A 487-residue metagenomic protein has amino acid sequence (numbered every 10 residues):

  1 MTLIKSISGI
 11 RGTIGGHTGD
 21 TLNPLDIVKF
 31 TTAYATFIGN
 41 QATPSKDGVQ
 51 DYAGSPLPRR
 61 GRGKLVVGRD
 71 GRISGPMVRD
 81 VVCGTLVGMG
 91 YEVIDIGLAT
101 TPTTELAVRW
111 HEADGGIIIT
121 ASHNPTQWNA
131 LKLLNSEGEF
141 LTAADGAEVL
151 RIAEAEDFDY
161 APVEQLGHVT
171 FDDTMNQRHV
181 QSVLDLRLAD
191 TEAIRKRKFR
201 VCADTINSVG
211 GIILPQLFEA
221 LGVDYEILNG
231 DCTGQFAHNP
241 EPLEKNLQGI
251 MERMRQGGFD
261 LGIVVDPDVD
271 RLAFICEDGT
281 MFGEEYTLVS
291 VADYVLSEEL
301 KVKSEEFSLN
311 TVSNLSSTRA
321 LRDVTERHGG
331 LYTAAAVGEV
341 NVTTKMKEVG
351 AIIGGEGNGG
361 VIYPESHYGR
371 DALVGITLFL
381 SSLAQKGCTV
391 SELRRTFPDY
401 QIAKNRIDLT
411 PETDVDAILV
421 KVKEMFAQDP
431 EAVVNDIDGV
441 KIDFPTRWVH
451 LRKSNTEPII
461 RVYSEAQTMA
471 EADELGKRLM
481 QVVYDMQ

Functional and structural regions predicted by a protein language model:
M1-S45, V49-G54, R59-G84, G88-M89 (+1 more regions): An N-terminal, well-structured beta->alpha segment
T13, N129-R255: Gly/Ser/Thr-enriched, mixed-charge loops and adjacent short helices that form phosphate/oxyanion-binding elements
T36, K64-W128, Q216-I275: N-terminal small/polar loop signature for handling phosphorylated ligands or for N-terminal nucleophile
V67-R69, A203-T205, C276, E365 (+1 more regions): Short glycine-centered, acidic/aromatic-flanked micro-motifs in structured strand/loop junctions that mark active-site
I96, L150-Q181, C276-G357, I362: Proline/glycine-rich low-complexity loops and linkers
I227-N229, T280-E298, A372-S381, Q385: Gly/Ser/Thr-rich active-site loops/lids in small-molecule metabolic enzymes that frequently grip phosphoryl groups
L261, F307-Q487: Phosphate-binding and adjacent anionic-ligand microenvironments
